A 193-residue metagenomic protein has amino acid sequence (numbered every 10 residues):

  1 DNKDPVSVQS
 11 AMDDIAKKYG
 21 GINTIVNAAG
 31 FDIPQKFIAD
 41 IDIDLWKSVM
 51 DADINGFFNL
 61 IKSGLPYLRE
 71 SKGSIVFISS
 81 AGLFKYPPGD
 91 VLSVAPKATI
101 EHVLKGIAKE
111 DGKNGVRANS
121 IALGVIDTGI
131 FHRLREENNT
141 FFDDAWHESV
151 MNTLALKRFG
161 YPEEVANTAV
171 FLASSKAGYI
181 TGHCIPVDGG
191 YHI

Functional and structural regions predicted by a protein language model:
D1-S10, I43, E163-E164: The beta1-alpha1 cofactor-binding region of Rossmann-like NAD(H)/NADP(H)-dependent oxidoreductases
A28-P34, G190: Conserved NAD(P)H cofactor-binding loop of Rossmann-fold oxidoreductase domains
K36-I38, L45-S48, V150: Substrate-binding pocket helix/loop in short-chain dehydrogenase/reductase
Y67, R158-V187, H192: C-terminal substrate-recognition "lid" of short-chain dehydrogenase/reductases
S74-I100, L104-K113, V125-I126, N152: Catalytic loop of short-chain dehydrogenase/reductase
E101, L123-E137: Short, flexible catalytic-loop segment of classical short-chain dehydrogenase/reductase
G112, R117, I180-G182: Short, small/polar-rich loop/turn modules that mediate ligand/substrate recognition or access, typified
